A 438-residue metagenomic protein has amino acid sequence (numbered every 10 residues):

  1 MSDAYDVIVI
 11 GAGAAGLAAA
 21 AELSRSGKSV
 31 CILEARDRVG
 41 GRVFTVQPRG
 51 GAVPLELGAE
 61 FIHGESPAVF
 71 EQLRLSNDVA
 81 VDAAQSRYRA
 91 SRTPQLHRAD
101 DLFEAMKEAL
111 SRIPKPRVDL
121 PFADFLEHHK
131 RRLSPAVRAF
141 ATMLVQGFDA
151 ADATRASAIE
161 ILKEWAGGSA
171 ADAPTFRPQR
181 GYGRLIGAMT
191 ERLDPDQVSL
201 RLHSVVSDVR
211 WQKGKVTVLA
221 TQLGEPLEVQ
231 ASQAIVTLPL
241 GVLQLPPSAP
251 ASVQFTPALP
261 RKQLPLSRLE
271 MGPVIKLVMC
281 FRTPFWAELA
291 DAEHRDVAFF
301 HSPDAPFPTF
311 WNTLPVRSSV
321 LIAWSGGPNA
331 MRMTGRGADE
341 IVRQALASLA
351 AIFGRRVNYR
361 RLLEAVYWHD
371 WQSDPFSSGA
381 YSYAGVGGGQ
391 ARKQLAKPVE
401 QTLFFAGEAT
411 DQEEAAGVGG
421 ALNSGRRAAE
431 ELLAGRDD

Functional and structural regions predicted by a protein language model:
M1-D438: FAD-dinucleotide binding site
